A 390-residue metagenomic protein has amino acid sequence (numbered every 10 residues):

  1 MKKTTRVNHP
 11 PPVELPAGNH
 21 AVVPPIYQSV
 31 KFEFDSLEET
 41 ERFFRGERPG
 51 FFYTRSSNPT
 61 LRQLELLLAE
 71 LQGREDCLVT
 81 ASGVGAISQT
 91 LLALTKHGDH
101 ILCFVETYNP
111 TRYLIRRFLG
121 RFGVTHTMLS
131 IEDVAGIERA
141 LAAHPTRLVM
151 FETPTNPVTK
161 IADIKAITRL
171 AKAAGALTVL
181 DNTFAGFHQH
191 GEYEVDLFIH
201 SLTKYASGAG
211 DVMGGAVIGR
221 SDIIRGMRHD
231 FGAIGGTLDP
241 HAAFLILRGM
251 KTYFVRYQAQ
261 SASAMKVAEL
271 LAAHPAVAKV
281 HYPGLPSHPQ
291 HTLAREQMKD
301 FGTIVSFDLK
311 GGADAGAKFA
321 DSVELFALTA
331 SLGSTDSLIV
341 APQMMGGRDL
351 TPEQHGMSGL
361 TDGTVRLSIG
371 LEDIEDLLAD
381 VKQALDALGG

Functional and structural regions predicted by a protein language model:
M1-Y27: Short conserved active-site loop signatures built around small residues
H9-L15, C77-A276, H281, T292: Conserved PLP-enzyme active-site core in the AAT-like
K31, G219-I223, M250, L309-G312 (+1 more regions): Short loop segments at secondary-structure junctions
K31, S36-G85, T111-R117: Conserved N-terminal alpha-helix of the aminotransferase class I/II PLP-enzyme fold
R116, T125, E138, S337-G390: PLP-dependent enzyme catalytic core of the Aspartate aminotransferase-like
G235-G236, V323-G333, A384-G390: A common structural junction motif
I246-V255, T303-K310, R366-G370: Short, well-ordered beta-strand elements within core beta-sheets of diverse protein domains
M265-D336, L350-G356: Conserved small-domain helix->loop->beta segment predominantly found in fold-type I
